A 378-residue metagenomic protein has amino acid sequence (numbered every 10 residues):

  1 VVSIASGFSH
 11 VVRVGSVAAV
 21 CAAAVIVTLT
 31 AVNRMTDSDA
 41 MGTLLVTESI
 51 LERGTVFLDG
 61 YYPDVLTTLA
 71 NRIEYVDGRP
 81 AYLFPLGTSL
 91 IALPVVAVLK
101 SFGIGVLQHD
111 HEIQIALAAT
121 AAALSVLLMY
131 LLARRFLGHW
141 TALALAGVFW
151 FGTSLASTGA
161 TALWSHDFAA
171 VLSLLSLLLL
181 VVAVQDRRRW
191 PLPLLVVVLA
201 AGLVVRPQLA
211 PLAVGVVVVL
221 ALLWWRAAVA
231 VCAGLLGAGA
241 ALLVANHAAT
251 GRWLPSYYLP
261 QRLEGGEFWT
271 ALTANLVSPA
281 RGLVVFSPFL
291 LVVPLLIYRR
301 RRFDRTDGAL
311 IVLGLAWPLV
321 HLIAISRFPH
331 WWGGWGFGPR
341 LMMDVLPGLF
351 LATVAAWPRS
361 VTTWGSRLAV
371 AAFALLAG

Functional and structural regions predicted by a protein language model:
V1-G378: Membrane-proximal envelope and lipid/glycan-remodeling enzymes
